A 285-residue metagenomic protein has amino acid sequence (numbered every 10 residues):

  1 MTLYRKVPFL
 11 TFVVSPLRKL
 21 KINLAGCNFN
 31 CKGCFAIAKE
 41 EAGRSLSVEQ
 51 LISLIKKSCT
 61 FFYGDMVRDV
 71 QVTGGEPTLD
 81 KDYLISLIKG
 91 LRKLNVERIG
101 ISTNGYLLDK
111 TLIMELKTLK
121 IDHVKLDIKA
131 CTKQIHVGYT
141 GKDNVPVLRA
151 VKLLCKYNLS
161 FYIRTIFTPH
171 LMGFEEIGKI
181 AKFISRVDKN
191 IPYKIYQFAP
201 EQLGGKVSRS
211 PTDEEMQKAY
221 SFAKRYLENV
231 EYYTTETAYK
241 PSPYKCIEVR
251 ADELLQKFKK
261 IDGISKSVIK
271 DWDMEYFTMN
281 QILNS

Functional and structural regions predicted by a protein language model:
M1-L3, F9-L10, F174-S285: Auxiliary Fe-S-binding modules of radical SAM enzymes
T2-F12, R18-F29, G33-D122: Conserved Radical SAM active-site core
V14-L17, N144-L148, R250: An N-terminal domain-start capping segment
F35, K56, R92, K152-C155 (+2 more regions): Class I S-adenosyl-L-methionine
K39, G75, K129, F198 (+1 more regions): Flexible loop residues that form catalytic and substrate-binding hotspots at small-molecule/glycan-binding clefts
E41-V48, T140-N144, R209, D213: Flexible, glycine- and charge-enriched loops at secondary-structure boundaries
F62, D69, T78-V207: Conserved AdoMet/S-adenosylmethionine-binding subsite of the radical SAM
